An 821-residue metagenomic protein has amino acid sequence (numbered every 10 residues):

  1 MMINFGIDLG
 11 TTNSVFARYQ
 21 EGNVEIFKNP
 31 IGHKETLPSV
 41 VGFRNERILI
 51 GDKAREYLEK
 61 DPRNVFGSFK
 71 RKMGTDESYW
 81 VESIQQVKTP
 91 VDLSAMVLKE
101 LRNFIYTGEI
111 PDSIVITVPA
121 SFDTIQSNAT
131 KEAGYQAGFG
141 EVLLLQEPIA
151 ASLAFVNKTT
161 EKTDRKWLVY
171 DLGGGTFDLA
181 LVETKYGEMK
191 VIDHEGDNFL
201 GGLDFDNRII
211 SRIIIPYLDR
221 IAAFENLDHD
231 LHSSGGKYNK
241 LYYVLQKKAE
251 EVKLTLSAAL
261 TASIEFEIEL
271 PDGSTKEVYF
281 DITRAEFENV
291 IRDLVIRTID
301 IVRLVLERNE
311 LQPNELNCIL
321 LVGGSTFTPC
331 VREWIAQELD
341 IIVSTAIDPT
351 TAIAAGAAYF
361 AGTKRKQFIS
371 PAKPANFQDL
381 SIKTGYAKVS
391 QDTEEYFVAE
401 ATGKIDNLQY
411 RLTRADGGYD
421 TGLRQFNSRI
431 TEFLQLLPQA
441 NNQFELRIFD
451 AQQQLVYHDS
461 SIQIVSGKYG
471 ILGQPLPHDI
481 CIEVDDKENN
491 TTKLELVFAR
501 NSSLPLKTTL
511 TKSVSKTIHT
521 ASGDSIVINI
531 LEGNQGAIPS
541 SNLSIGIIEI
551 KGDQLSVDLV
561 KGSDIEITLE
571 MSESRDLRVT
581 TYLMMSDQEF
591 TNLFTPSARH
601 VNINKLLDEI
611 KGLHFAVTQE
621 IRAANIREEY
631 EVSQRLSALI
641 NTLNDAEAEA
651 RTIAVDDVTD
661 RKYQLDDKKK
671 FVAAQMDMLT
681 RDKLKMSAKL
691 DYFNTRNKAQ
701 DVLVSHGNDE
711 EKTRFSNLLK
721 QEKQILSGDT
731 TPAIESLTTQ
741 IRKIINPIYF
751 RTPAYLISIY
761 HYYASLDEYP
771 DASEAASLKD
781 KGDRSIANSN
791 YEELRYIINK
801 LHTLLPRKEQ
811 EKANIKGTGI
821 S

Functional and structural regions predicted by a protein language model:
M1-R71, E82-V87, T107-S821: Oxyanion-binding/catalytic loops of NTP- or PPi-dependent enzymes
P90-G108: Short, acidic loop-to-helix structural element flanking the phosphoryl-transfer center in phosphate-processing enzymes
